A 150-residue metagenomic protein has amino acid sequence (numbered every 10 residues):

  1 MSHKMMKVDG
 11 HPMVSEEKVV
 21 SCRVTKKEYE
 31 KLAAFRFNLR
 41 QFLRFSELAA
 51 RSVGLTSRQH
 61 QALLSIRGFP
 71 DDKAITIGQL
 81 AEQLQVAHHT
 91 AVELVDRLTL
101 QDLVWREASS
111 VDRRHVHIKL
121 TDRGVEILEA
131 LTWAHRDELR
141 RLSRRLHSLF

Functional and structural regions predicted by a protein language model:
M1-V53, Q101-L103: N-terminal leader segment of winged-helix/HTH proteins
E17, D96-F150: Charged, amphipathic alpha-helical coiled-coil/dimerization segments
A34, Q61-S65, E126: Pre-recognition alpha-helix immediately N-terminal to the DNA-recognition helix within helix-turn-helix or winged-helix
R36-L39, R67, T121: Generic structural concept
R44-A87: N-terminal helix-turn-helix DNA-binding core of bacterial DNA-binding proteins
I77, V95-D96: Short, hydrophobic-biased segments on the C-terminal half of alpha helices that form "recognition helices"
